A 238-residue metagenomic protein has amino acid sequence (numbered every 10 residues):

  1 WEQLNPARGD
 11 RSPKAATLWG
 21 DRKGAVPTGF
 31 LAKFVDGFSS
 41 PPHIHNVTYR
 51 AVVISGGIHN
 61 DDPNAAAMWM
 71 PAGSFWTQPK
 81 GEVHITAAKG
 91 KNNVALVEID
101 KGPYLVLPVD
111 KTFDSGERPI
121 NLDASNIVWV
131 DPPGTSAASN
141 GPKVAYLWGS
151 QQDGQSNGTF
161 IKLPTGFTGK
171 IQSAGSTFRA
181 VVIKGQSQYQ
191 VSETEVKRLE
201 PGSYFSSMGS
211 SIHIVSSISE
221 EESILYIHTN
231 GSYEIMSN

Functional and structural regions predicted by a protein language model:
W1-A25, L105-Q155, N238: A short, N-terminal "cap"/entry segment at the start of jelly-roll beta-barrel domains of the cupin/DSBH fold
P13, A25-G29, N46-T48, G81 (+6 more regions): Extracytoplasmic
A15-L18, G29-F38, I54-S55, A95 (+2 more regions): N-terminal post-signal-peptidase region of extra-cytosolic proteins
D21-K23, H59-E82, V191-I212: Short acidic-glycine-tyrosine-enriched beta hairpin
T28-L31, A51-I54, F75-W76, L96-V97 (+4 more regions): Short, structured motif recognition centered on aromatic/hydrophobic residues
V35-F38, H45-N64, P164-E193: Glycine- and acidic-residue-biased ligand/ion/polar-headgroup-sensing regions
A51-S115: Hydrophobic, ordered structural segments
K80-P103, E200, G209-Y233: Ligand-binding loop in jelly-roll beta-barrel domains
